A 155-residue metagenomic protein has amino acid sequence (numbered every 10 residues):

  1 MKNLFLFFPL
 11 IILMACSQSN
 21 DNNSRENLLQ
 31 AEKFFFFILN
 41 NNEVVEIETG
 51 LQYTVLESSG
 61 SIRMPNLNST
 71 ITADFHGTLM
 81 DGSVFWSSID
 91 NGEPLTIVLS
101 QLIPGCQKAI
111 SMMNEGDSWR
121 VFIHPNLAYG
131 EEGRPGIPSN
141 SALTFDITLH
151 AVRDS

Functional and structural regions predicted by a protein language model:
M1-M14: Sec-dependent bacterial lipoprotein signal peptides
F5, C16-S155: Cross-family detector of peptidyl-prolyl cis-trans isomerase
